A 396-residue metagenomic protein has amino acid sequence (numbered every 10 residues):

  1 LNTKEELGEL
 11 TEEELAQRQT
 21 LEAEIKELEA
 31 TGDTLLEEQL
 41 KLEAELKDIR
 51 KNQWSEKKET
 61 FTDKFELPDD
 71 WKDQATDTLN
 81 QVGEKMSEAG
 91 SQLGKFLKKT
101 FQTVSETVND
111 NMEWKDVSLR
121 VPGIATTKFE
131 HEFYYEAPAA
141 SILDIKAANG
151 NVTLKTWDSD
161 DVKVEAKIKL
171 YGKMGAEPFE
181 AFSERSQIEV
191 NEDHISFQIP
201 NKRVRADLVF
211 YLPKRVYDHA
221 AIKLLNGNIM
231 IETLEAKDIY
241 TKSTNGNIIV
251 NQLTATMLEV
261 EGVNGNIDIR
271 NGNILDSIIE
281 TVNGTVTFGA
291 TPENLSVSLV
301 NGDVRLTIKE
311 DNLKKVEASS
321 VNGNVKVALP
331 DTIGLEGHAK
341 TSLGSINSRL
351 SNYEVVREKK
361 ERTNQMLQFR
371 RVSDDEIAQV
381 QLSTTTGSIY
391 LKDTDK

Functional and structural regions predicted by a protein language model:
L1-I142, N151-K223, E235, Y240 (+4 more regions): Acidic (Asp/Glu) and glycine-rich low-complexity loops/linkers that are typically intrinsically disordered
E9, N151, K173-A176, N228 (+7 more regions): Intrinsically disordered, low-complexity regions
W114-D116, K167-K173, G227, G246-I249 (+3 more regions): Short charge-dense sequence patches
F129, A139, A148, D158 (+19 more regions): Repetitive beta-strand solenoid architecture
I145-K146, I222, A339: Active-site alpha-helical segments that house and flank conserved acidic catalytic motifs for diphosphate chemistry
E189-D193, I231, T244-G246, T256-L258 (+3 more regions): A general structural signal for short secondary-structure boundary/capping elements
N251-Q252, L258-E259, I269-K396: Short, surface-exposed interaction patches in beta-rich subdomains that mediate adhesion/assembly near membranes
